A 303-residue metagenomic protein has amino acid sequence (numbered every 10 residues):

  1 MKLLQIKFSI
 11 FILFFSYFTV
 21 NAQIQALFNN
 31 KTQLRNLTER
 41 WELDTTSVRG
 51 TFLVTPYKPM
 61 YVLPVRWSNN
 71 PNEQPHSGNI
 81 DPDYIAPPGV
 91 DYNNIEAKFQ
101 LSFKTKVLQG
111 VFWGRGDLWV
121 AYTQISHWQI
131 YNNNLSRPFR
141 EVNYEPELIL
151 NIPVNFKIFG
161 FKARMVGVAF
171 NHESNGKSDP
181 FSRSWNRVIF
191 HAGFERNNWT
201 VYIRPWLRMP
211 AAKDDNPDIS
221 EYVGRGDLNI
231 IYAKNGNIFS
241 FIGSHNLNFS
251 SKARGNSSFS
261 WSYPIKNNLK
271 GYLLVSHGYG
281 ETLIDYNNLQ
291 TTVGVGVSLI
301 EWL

Functional and structural regions predicted by a protein language model:
M1-Q25: Bacterial Sec-dependent N-terminal signal peptides
L4, L283-N287: Short proline/glycine-enriched turn/loop segments at secondary-structure junctions
Q23-N132, N143-P146: Outer-membrane beta-barrel initiation region
I24, T32, S174, M209-A211 (+1 more regions): Intrinsically disordered, low-complexity linker/tail regions enriched in polar/charged residues
E73-A86, N93, L108-Y232, G243-H245 (+3 more regions): Outer-membrane pore/translocation modules
D227-L228, Y232-I242, N246-L274, Y279-T282 (+1 more regions): Long, repeat-rich segments with strong aromatic
L273, Q290-L303: Outer-membrane beta-barrel "beta-signal"
